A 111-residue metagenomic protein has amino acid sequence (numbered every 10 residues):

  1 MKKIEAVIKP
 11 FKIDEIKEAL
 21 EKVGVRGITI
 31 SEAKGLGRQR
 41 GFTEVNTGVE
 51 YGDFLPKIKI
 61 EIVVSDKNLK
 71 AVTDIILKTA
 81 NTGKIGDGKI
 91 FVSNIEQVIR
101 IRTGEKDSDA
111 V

Functional and structural regions predicted by a protein language model:
M1-V111: Positively charged, small/polar-rich N-terminal and surface patches that mediate targeting and assembly and bind
